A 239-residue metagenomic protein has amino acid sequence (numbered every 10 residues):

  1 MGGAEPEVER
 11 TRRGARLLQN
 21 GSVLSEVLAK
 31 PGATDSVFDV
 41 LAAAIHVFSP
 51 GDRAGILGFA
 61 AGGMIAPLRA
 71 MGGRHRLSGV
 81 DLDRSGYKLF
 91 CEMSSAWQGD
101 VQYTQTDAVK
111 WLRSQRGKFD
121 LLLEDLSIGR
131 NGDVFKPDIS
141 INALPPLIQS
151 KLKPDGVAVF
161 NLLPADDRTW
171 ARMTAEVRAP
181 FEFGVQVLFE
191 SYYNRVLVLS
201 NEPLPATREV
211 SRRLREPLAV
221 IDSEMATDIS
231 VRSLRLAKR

Functional and structural regions predicted by a protein language model:
M1-G2, E176-A179: Short, solvent-exposed secondary-structure boundary motifs
M1-R12, R16-S36, A43-V47, N194-R239: SAM/dcSAM-binding transferase cores
G32-D155, D166-T174, Y192: The AdoMet/dcAdoMet-binding core of the Class I SAM-like
R74-R76, Q98-D100, D155, F181 (+1 more regions): A generic structural signal for alpha->beta connector loops
D107-Q115, V134-K136, R178-E182, A206-E224 (+1 more regions): A short, terminal or domain-edge coil/loop segment
A158-V159: A short hydrophobic/small-residue beta-strand
F181-Y192: Conserved S-adenosyl-L-methionine
